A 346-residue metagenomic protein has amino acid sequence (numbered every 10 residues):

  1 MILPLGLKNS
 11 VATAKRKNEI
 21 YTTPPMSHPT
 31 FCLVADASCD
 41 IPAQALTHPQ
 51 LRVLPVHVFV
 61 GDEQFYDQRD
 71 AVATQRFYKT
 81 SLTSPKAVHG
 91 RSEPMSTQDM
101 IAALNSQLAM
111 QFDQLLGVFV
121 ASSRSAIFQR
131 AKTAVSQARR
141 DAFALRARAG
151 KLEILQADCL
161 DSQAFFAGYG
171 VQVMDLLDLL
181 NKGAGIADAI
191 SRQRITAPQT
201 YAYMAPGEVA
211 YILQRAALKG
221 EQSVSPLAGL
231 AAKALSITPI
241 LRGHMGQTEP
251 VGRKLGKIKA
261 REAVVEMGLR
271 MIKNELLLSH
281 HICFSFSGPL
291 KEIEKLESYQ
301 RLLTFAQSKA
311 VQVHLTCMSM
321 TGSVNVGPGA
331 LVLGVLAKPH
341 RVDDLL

Functional and structural regions predicted by a protein language model:
M1-T23: N-terminal amphipathic/basic-hydrophobic helices that include classical n-h-c signal peptides and signal-anchor
T30-S106: N-terminal glycine-rich anion-binding loop in soluble enzyme alpha/beta folds
V34-A35, G117-A121, L336: Short beta-strand segments
A35, L160-D161: Active-site flanking residues adjacent to catalytic metal/cofactor-binding acidic residues
A45-L46, S125, T133-S136, D158 (+2 more regions): Mixed-charge interfacial surface used for oligomerization/domain docking and macromolecular partner engagement
T83-S84, F112-G117, L145-L160: Glycine/charged-rich beta-loop-alpha catalytic/anionic-binding loops adjacent to active sites
T97-A109, A144-R146, G268-M271: Short, charged beta->alpha transition segments
F119-A147: Short Gly/Thr/Asp-enriched flexible loops that form oxyanion-binding sites at enzyme active sites
